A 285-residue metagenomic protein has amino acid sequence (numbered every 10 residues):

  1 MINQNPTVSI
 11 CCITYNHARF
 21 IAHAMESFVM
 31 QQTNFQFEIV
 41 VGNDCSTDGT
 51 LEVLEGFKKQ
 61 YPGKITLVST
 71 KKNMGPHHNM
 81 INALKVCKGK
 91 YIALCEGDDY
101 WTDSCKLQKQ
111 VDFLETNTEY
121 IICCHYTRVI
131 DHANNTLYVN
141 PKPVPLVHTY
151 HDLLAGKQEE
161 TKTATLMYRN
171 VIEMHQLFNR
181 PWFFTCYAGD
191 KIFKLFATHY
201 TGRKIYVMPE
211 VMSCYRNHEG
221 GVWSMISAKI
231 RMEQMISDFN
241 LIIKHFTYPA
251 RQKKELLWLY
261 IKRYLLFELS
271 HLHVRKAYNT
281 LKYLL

Functional and structural regions predicted by a protein language model:
P6-S9, E38, I192: Cell-envelope/extracellular polymer assembly enzymes that use nucleotide-activated donors
F20-A22, D48-G56: Acidic helix N-cap motif at the loop->helix transition within catalytic regions of sugar-transfer enzymes
E26-Q36: Short, acidic, metal-binding catalytic loop of nucleotide-sugar glycosyltransferases
S27, N43-E52, K72, E96: A conserved acidic beta->alpha catalytic loop
T70-C87, K109: Glycine-rich, basic loop-to-helix element that forms the pyrophosphate-binding segment of sugar-nucleotide handling
I92: Short aromatic/hydrophobic "clamp" motif used to bind/position activated sugar donors
C105-Y138: Conserved donor NDP-sugar-binding/catalytic core segment of glycosyltransferases
H125, P143-A228: Conserved nucleotide-sugar donor-binding catalytic segment
